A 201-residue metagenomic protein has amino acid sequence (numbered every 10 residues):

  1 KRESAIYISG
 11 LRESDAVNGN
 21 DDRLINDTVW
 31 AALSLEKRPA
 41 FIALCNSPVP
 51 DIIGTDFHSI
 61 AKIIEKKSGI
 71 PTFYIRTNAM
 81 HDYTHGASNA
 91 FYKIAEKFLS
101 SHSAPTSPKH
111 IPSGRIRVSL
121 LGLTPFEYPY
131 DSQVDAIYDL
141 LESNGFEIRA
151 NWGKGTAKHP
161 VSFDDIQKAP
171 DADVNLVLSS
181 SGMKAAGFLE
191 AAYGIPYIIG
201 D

Functional and structural regions predicted by a protein language model:
K1-D201: An N-terminal assembly and electron-transfer interface module characteristic of large anaerobic redox and radical
